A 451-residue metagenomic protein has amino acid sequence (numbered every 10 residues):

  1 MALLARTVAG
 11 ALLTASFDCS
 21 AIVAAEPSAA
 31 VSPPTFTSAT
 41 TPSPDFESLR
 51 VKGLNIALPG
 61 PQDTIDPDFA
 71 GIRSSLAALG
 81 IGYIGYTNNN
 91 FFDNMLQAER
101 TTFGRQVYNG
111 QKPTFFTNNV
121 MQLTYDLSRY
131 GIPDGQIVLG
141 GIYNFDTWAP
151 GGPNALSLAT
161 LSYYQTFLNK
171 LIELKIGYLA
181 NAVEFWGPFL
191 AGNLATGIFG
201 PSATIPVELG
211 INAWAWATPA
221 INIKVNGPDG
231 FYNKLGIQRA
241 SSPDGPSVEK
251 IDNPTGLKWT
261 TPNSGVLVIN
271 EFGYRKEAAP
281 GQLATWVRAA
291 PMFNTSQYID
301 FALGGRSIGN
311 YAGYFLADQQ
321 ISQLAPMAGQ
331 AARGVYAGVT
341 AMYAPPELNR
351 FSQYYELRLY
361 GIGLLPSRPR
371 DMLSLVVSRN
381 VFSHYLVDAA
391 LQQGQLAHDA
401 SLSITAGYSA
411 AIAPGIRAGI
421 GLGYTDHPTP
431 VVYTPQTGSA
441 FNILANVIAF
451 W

Functional and structural regions predicted by a protein language model:
L3, G10-N90, N94, R100: N-terminal periplasmic/intermembrane-space "pro-region" immediately following the signal or transit peptide
A25-P27, G60, I65-Y83, M95-L96 (+7 more regions): Short loop/turn motifs that connect adjacent beta-strands in outer-membrane beta-barrel proteins
P61, N109-F115, G151-A155, I211-A213 (+6 more regions): Replace "Gram-negative outer membrane beta-barrel proteins" with "bacterial and organellar outer membrane beta-barrel
I81-T87, G135-L139, I172-I176, D229-L235 (+7 more regions): Transmembrane beta-strands of outer-membrane beta-barrel proteins
N89-D93, G141-F145, Y178-A182, I237-S241 (+8 more regions): Transmembrane beta-strands of outer-membrane beta-barrel pores
K112-P243, N349-A389: Outer membrane beta-barrel
E277-I299, L303-L391: Detector for outer-membrane/organellar transmembrane beta-barrel domains, recognizing the amphipathic beta-strand
T437-W451: Outer-membrane beta-barrel "beta-signal"
